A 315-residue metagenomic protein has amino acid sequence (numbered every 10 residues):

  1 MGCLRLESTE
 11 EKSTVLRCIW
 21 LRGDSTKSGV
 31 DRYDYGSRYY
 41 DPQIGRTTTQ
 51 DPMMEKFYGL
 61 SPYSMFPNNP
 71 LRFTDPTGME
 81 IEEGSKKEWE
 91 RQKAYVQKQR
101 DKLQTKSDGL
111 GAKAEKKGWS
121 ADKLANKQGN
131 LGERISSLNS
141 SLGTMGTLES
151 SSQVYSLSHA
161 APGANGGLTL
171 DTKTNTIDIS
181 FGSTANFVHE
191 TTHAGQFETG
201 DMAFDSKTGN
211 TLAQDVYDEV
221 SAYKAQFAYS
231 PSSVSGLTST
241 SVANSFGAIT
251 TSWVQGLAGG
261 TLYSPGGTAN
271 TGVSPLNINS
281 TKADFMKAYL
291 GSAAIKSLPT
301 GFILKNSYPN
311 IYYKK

Functional and structural regions predicted by a protein language model:
M1-G36, L71: A motif-centric feature for acidic-aromatic and gly/ser/thr-rich catalytic loops and repeats
Y35-G36, Y40, T47-Q50, S61 (+1 more regions): Extended, hydrophobic alpha-helical segments in both membrane/secreted and soluble proteins
M54-F57: A short acidic/small-residue loop/turn micro-motif
E80-I179, I295-L298, K315: Cationic, glycine-rich low-complexity segments
T172-V188, L212: Short pre-active-site segment immediately N-terminal to the catalytic Zn-binding motif
A185-T199: Active-site recognition of the HExxH zinc-binding catalytic motif
G209-K315: Active-site or metal-binding loop neighborhoods of secreted/extracellular toxin and effector enzymes
